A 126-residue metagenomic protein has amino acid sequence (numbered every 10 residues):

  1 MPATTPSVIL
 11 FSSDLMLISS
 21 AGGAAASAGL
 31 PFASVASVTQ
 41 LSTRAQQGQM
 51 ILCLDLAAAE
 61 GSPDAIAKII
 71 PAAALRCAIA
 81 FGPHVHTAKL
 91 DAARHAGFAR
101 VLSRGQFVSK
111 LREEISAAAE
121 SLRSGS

Functional and structural regions predicted by a protein language model:
M1-S7, G22, E114-S126: Non-catalytic signal-transmission and effector/linker regions of two-component phosphorelay proteins
T5-L15: Conserved acidic segment of CheY-like receiver
L15-A33: Two-component/phosphorelay signaling modules centered on CheY-like receiver
A36-I51: Acidic, metal-coordinating helix/loop segments flanking the phosphotransfer/catalytic sites of two-component signaling
L54-I69: Conserved phosphotransfer microenvironments
R76-V85: A short, hydrophobic beta-strand element within the central beta-sheet of small alpha/beta folds
V85-A99: Alpha4 helix (beta4-alpha4-beta5 surface) of REC/receiver domains from two-component response regulators
G97-R112: Output/docking surface of receiver
